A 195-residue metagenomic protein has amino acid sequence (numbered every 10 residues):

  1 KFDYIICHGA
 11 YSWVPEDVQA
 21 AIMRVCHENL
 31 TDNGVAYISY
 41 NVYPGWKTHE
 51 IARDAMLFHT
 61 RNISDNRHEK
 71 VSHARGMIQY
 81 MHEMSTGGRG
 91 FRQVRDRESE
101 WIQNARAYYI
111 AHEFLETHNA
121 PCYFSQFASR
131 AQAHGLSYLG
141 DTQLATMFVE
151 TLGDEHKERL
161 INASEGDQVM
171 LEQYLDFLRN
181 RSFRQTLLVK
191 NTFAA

Functional and structural regions predicted by a protein language model:
I6: A conserved beta-strand element that flanks and buttresses the S-adenosyl-L-methionine
S12-V14, N29: A short His-aromatic
Q19-N33: A short glycine-rich, Lys/Arg-flanked "PGG" loop and its adjoining helix->strand segment in the class I
A20-M23, E50-H59, A145-F148, G153-R159: Short secondary-structure boundary/capping segments
V35-V94: Conserved class I S-adenosyl-L-methionine
M84-A195: Rossmann-like AdoMet/SAM-dependent catalytic core
